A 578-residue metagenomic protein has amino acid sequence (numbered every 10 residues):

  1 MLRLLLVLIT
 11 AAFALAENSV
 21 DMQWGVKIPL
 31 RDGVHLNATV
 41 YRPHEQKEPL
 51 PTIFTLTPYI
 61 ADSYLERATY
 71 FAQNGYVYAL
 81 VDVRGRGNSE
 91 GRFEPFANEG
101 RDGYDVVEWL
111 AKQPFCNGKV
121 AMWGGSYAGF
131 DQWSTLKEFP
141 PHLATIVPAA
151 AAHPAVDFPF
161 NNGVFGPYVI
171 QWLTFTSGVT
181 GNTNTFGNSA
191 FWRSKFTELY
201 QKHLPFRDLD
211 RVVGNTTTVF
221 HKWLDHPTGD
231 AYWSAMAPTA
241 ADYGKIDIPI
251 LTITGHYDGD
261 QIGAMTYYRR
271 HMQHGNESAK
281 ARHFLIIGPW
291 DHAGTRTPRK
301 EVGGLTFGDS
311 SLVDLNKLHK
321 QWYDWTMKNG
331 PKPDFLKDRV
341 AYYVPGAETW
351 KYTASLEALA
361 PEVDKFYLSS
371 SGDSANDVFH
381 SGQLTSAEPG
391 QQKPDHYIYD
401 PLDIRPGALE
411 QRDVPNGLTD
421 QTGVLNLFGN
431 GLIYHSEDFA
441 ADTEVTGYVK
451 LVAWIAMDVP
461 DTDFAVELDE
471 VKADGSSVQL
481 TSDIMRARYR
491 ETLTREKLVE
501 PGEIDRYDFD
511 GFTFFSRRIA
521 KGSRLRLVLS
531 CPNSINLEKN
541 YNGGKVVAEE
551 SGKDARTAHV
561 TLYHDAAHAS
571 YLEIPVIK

Functional and structural regions predicted by a protein language model:
E17-E48, H435-A441: N-terminal cap/lid segment of alpha/beta-hydrolase-fold proteins
P43-K112, P154, F160, R296-F307 (+8 more regions): Cap/lid segment of the alpha/beta-hydrolase catalytic domain
Q73, K137-K245: Accessory cap/linker subdomain of secreted extracellular hydrolases
L80, S89, G129-Q132, P140-T145 (+2 more regions): Catalytic cores of eukaryotic secretory-pathway lumenal/extracellular enzymes that build and remodel glycoconjugates
P114-Y127: Alpha/beta-hydrolase fold nucleophile elbow
Y200-R207, T295, E301-K578: C-terminal, loop-rich substrate-recognition/catalytic regions characterized by aromatic stacking residues
I246, T252-T254: Short beta-strand/loop motif that positions the catalytic acidic residue of the alpha/beta-hydrolase fold
I262-H283: Active-site-adjacent alpha-helix of alpha/beta-hydrolase-fold enzymes
